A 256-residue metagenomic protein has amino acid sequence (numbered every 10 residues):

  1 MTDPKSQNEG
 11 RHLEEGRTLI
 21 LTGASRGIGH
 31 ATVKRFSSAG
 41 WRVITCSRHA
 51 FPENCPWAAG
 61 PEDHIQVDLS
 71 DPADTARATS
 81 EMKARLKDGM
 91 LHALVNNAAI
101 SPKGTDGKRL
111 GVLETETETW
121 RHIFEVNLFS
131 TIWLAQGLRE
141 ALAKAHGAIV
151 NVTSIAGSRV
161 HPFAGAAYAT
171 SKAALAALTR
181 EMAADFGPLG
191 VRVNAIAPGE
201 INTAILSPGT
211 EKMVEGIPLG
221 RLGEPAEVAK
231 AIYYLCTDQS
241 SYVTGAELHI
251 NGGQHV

Functional and structural regions predicted by a protein language model:
S25-R26: Conserved glycine-rich cofactor-binding loop
N97-K108, G252-G253: Conserved NAD(P)H cofactor-binding loop of Rossmann-fold oxidoreductase domains
T105-V112, E116-R121, M213: Substrate-binding pocket helix/loop in short-chain dehydrogenase/reductase
A135, S171, T179: Active-site helix of classical SDR
S154: Residue(s) in the substrate-gating loop at a strand-loop-helix junction that position the organic substrate next
G187, R192, V243-G245: Short, small/polar-rich loop/turn modules that mediate ligand/substrate recognition or access, typified
L222-H255: C-terminal substrate-recognition "lid" of short-chain dehydrogenase/reductases
